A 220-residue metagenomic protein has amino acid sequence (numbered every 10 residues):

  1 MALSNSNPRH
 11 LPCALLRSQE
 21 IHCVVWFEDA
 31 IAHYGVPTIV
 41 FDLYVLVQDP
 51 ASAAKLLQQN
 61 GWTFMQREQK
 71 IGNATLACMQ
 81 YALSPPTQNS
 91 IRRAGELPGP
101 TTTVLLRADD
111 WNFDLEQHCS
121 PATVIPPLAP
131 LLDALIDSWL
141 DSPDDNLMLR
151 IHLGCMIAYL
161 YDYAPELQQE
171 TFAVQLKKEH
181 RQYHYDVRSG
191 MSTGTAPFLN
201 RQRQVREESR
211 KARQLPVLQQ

Functional and structural regions predicted by a protein language model:
A2-R9, L46-N89: Metal-dependent nucleotidyltransferase catalytic core
N5-Q58, Q220: Active-site nucleotide-donor binding segment shared across nucleotidyl transfer reactions
W26-D29, H33-V36, K55-L57, R67 (+5 more regions): Generic marker of "main functional regions" within proteins
T38, N60-G61, H118-S120: Surface-exposed beta-strand edges and their flanking turn/coil or helix-capping segments
A82-Q220: Catalytic cores of NTP-dependent nucleotidyl/adenyl transfer enzymes across multiple folds
